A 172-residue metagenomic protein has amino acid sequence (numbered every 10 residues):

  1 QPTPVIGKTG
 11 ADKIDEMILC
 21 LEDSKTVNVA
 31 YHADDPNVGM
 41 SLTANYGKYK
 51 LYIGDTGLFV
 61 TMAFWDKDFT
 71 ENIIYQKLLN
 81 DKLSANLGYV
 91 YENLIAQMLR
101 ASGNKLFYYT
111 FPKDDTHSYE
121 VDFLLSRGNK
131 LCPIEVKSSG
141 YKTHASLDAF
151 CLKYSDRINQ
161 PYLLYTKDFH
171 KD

Functional and structural regions predicted by a protein language model:
Q1-E120, L125: Accessory nucleic acid-recognition modules appended to NTPase machines
L58, K130, S138-S139: Residue-level signature for short turns and capping positions that connect secondary-structure elements
A63-D66, E135, A145-S146: Short conserved micro-motifs at the rims of enzyme active sites and ligand-binding pockets
L83-A85, P133-S138: Short, glycine/charged-rich beta-strand-loop motifs at protein surfaces that mediate ligand recognition and catalysis
F107, C132, Q160-L163: A structural signal for isolated positions on well-ordered beta-strands in alpha/beta enzyme cores
L125-P133: Active-site beta-strand-loop-beta-strand hairpin of nuclease catalytic cores that positions key catalytic residues
S138-D172: Catalytic cores of nucleic-acid endonucleases
